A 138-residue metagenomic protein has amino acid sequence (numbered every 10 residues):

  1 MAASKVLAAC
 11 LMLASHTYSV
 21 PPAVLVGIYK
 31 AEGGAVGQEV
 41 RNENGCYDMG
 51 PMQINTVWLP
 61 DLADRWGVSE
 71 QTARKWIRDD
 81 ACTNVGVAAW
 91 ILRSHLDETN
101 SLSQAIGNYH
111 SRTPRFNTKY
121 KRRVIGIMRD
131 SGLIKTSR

Functional and structural regions predicted by a protein language model:
M1-R138: Catalytic glycan-binding domains that act on GlcNAc-containing polysaccharides
